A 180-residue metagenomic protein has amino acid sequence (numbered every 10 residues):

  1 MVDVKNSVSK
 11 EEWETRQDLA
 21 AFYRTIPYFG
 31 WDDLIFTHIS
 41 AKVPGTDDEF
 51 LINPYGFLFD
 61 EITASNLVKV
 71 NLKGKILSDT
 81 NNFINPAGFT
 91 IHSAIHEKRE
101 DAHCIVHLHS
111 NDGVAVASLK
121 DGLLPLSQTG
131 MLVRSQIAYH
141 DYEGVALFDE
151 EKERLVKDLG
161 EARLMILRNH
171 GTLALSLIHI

Functional and structural regions predicted by a protein language model:
M1-I178: Glycine-rich flexible loops
